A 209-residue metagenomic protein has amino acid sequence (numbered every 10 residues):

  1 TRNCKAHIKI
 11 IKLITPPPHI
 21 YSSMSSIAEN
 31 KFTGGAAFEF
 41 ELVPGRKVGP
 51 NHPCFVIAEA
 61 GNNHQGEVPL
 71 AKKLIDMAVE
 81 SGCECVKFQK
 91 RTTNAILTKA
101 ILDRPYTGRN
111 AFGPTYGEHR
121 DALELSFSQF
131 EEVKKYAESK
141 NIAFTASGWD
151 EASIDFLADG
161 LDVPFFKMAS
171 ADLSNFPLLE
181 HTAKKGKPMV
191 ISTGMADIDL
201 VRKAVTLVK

Functional and structural regions predicted by a protein language model:
S26-I57: N-terminal amphipathic alpha-helix/helix-capping segment at the start of soluble metabolic enzymes
V56-A58, V86-F88, F144-A146, F166-M168 (+1 more regions): Hydrophobic faces of well-ordered beta-strands that scaffold small-molecule active sites in alpha/beta enzyme cores
V56-L70, H119-L123, A143-S147: Active-site mouth loops of central-metabolism enzymes
E59, A78, L157, S192: Conserved, mostly hydrophobic/aromatic
E84-E124: Glycine-rich, proline-tolerant flexible connector loops at the mouths of alpha/beta enzymes
A111-S170, N175: Active-site beta->alpha loop and helix N-cap motifs at the rims of alpha/beta catalytic domains
A158-F166, K184-M189, K209: Glycine-enriched alpha-helix->loop->beta-strand junction motifs that scaffold or abut catalytic
M168-G186, D197-L207: Active-site-adjacent beta->alpha loops and helix N-cap segments on the catalytic face of soluble alpha/beta enzymes
